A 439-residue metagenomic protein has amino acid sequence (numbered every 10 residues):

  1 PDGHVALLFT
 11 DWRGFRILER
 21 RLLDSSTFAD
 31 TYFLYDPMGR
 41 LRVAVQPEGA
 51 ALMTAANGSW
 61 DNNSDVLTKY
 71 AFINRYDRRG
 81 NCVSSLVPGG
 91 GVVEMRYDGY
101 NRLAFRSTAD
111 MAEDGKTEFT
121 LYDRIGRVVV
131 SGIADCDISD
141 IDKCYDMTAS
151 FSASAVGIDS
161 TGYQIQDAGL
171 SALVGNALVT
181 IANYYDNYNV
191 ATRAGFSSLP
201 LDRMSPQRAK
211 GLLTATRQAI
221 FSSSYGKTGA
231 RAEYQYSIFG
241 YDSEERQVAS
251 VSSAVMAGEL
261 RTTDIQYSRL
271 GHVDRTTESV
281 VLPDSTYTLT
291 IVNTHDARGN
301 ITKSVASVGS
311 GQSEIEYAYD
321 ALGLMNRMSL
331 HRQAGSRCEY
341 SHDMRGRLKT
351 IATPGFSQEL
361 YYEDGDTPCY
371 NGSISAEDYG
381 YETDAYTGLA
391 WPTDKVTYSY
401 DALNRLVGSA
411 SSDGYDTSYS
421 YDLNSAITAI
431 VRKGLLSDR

Functional and structural regions predicted by a protein language model:
P1-S399, R405-A410, D416-R439: Beta-strand elements of repeat-based all-beta scaffolds
